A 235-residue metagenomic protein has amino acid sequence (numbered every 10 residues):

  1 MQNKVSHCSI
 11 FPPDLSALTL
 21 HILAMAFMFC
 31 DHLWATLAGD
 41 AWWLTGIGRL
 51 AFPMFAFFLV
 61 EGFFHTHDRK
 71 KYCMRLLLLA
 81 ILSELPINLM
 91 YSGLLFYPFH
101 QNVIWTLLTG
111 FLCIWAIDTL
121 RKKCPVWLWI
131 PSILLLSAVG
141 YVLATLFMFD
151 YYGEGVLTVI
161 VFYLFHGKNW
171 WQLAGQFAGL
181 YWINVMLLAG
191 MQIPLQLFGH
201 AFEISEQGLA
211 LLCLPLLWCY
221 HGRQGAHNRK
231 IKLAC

Functional and structural regions predicted by a protein language model:
M1-C235: Alpha-helical transmembrane segments and their immediate juxtamembrane cytosolic regions
